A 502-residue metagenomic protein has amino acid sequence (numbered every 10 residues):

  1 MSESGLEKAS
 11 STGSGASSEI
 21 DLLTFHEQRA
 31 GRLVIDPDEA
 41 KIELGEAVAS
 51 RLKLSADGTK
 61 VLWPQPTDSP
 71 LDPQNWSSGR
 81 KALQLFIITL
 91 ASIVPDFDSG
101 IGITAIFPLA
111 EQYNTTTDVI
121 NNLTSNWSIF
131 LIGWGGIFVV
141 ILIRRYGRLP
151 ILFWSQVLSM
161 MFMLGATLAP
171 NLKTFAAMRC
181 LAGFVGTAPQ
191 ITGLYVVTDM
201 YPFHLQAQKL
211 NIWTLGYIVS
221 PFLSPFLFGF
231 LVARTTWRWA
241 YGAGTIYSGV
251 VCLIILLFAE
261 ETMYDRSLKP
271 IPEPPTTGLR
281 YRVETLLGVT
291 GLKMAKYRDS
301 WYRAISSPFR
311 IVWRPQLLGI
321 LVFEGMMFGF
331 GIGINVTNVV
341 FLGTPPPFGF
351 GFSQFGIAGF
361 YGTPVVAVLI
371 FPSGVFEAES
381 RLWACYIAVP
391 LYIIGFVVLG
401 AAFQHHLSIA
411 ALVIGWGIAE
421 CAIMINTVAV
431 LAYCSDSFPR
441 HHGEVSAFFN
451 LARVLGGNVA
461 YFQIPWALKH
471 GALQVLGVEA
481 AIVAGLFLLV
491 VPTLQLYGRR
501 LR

Functional and structural regions predicted by a protein language model:
M1-R80, A259-A304, F371-A378, L501-R502: Intrinsically disordered, low-complexity terminal tails of fungal membrane proteins
R80-T117, P189, I334-V340: Extracytoplasmic
K81-S99, C180, W313-G333, G417-I418: Pair of pore-lining "gating" transmembrane helices in MFS-fold secondary transporters
D96, N126-I129, G133, V140 (+7 more regions): C-terminal transmembrane bundle
D98, Y113-N114, G135, Y146-G147 (+4 more regions): Helix-breaking motifs and short loop linkers at transmembrane-helix boundaries and internal kinks in secondary membrane
W134-K173: Conserved MFS/SLC helix-loop-helix module at the cytosolic interface between two early adjacent transmembrane helices
M178-Y217: Cytoplasmic helix-loop-helix junction between adjacent transmembrane helices in 12-TM secondary transporters
G216-R266: Helix-loop-helix hairpin linking two adjacent transmembrane segments in secondary transporters
